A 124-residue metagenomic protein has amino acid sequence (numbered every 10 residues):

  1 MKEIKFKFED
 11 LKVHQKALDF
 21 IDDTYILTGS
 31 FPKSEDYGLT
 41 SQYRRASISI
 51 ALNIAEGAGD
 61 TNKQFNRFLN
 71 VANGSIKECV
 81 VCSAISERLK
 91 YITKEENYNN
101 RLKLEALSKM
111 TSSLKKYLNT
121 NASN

Functional and structural regions predicted by a protein language model:
M1-N124: Amphipathic alpha-helical assembly/interaction segments
